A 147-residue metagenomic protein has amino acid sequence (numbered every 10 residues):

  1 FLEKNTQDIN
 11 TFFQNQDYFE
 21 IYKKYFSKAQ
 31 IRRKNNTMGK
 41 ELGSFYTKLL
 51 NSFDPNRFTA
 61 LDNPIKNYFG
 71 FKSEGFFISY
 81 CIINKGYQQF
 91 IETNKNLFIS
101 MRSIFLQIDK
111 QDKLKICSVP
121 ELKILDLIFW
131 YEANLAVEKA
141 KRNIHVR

Functional and structural regions predicted by a protein language model:
F1-E41: Helix-hairpin-helix/helix-loop-helix acidic hairpins
N5-I9, F45, L49, E74 (+1 more regions): Generic preference for well-ordered secondary structure
Y18-F19, K23-F26, R57-F58, F76 (+1 more regions): Long, low-complexity, intrinsically disordered segments enriched in glycines and aromatic residues
F26, R33-G70: Catalytic DNA-binding helix-loop module of base-excision-repair DNA glycosylases/AP lyases
N63-R147: C-terminal accessory module of base-excision DNA glycosylases/AP lyases that mediates lesion recognition and DNA
